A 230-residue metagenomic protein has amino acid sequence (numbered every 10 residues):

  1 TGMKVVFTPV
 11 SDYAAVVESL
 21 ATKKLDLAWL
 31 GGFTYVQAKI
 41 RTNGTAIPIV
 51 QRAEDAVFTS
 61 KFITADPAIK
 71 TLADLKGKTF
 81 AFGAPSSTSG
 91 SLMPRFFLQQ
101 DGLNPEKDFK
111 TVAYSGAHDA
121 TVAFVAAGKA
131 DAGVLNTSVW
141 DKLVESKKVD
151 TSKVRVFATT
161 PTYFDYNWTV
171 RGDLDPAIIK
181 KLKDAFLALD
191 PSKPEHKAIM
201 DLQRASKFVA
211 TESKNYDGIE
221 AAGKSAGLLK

Functional and structural regions predicted by a protein language model:
T1-G32: Extracytoplasmic small-molecule ligand-binding "clamshell" domains of the periplasmic binding protein/Venus flytrap
V5-T8, G77-A81: Short, well-ordered beta-strand elements
A15, T34-Y35, V139-W140, N215: Alpha-helix capping/helix-boundary segments
L20-A21, L75, V125-A126, L182: Hydrophobic residues within well-ordered alpha-helices
D26-G31, P48, D131-N136: Paired acidic/hydrophobic, glycine-rich loop segments that form the ligand-binding mouth/hinge of periplasmic-binding
P48-T71, W168-R171: Hydrophobic/proline-rich hinge and linker segments of small-molecule sensing/allosteric domains, predominantly
A68-K70, K78-A177: Pocket-lining segment of extracytoplasmic ligand-binding domains
Y163-D165, T169-K230: An extracytoplasmic/periplasmic, membrane-proximal ligand-sensing/linker region
